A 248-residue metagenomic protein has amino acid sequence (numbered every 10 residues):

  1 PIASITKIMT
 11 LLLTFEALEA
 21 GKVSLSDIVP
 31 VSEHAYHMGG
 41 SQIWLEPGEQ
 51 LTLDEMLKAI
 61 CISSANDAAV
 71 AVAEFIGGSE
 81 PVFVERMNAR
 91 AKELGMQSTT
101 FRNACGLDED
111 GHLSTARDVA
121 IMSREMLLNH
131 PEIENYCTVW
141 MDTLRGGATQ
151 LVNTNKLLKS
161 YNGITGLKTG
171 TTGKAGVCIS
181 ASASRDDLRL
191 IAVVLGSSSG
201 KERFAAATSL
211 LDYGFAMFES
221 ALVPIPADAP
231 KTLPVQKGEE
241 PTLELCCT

Functional and structural regions predicted by a protein language model:
P1-A120, R124-N129: Active-site-adjacent loops and short helices of periplasmic peptidoglycan-processing enzymes
M96-T100, D108-L113, R117-T248: Domain-terminus/edge residues, biased toward the C-terminal soluble/receptor-binding domains of extracytoplasmic
